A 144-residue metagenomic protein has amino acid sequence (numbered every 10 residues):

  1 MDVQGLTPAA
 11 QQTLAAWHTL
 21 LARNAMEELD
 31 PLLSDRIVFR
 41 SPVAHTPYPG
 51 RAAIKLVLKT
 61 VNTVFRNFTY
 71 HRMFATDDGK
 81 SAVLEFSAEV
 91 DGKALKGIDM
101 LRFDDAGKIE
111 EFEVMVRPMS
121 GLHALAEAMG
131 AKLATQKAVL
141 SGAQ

Functional and structural regions predicted by a protein language model:
M1-Q144: C-terminal and inter-domain tail/linker signature
